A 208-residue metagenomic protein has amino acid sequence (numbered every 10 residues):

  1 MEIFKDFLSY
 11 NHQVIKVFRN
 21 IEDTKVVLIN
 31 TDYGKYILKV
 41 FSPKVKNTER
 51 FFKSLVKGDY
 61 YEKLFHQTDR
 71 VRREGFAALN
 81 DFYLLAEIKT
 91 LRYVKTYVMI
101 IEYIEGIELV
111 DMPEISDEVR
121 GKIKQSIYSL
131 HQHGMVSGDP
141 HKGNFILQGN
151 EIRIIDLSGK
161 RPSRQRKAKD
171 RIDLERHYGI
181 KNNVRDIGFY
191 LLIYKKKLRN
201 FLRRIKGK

Functional and structural regions predicted by a protein language model:
S9-I104, Q132: Conserved ATP-binding subdomain of kinase catalytic cores across diverse folds
K39, D139, N144, D156 (+1 more regions): Acidic active-site catalytic centers that drive phospho-/nucleotidyl reactions and related ester hydrolyses
V45, E108, P162-R164: Conserved protein kinase catalytic core
S54-Y61, P113-R120, R164-K167: Flexible, glycine- and charge-enriched loops at secondary-structure boundaries
Q67-A78, I107-Q148, I152: Conserved kinase catalytic-core helix
N80, L84-K89, Y93, H141-K142 (+2 more regions): A cross-family kinase active-site recognition segment
Q148-K208: C-lobe/activation-segment region of protein kinase-like
